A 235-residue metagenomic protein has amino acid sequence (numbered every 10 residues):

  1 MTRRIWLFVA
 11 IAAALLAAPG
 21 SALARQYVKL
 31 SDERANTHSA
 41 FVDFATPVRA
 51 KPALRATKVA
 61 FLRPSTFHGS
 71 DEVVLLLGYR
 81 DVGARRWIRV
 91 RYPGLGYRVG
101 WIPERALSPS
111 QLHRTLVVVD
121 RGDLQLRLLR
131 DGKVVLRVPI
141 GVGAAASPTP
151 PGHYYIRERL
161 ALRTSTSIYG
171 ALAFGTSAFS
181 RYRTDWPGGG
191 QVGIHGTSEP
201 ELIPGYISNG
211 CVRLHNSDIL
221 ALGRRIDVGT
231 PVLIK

Functional and structural regions predicted by a protein language model:
M1-F8: Bacterial N-terminal signal peptides that target proteins for export
V9-A18: Bacterial N-terminal signal peptides
G20-A24: Sec/Tat signal peptide C-region and signal peptidase I cleavage site
R25, G94, A106-T115, A144-Y155 (+1 more regions): Exported/periplasmic cell-wall-interacting domains
R25-D81: Beta-loop motif signature
R25-N36, R91-V119: Boundary regions of SH3-family modules and the immediately adjacent low-complexity/disordered segments in eukaryotic
T66-L107: SH3/SH3-like beta-barrel superfamily modules
E104-G143: A structural motif detector for short, solvent-exposed N-terminal "entry" segments of globular domains
